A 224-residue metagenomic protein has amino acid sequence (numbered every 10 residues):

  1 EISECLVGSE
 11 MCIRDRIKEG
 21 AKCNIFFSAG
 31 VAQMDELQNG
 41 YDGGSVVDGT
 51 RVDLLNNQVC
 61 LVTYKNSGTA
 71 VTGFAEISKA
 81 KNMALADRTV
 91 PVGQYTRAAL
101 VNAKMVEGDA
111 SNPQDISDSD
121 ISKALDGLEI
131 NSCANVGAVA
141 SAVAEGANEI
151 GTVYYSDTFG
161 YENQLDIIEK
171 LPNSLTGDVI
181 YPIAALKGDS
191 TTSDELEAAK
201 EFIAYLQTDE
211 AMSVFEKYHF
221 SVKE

Functional and structural regions predicted by a protein language model:
E1-C12: Short, small-residue-biased leader/transition segments that mark boundaries at the very start of proteins
L6, F27, T152: Short aromatic/basic micro-patch
V7-G8, K22, A147: Alpha-helix C-terminal capping/helix-to-coil transition sites in glycosyltransferase folds
R14-E19, G30-V31, Q38-N39, L55-N57 (+1 more regions): Exported/periplasmic ABC-transporter solute-binding proteins
N24-G40, S45-D53: Short beta-strand-centered segments that line the small-molecule binding cleft or hinge of alpha/beta clamshell
